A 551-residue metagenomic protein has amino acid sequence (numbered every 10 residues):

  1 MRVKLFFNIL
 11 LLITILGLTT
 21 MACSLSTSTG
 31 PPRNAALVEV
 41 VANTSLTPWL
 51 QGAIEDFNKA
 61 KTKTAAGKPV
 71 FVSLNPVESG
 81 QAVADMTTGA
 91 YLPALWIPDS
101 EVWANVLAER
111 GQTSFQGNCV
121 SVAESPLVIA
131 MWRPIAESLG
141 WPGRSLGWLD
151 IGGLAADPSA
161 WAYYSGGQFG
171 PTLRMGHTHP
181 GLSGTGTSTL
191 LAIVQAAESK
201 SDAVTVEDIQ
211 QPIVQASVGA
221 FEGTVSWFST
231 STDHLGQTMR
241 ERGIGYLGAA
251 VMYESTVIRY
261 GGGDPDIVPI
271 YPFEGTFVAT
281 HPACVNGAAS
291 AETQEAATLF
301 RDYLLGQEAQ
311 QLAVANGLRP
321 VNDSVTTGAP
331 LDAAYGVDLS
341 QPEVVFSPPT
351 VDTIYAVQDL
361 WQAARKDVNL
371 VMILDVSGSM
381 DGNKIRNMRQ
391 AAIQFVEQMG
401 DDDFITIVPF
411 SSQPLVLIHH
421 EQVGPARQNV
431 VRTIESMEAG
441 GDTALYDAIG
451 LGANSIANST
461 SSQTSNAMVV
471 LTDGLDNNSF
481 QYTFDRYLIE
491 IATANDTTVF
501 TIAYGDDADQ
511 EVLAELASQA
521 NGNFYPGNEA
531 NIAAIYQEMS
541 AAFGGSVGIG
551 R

Functional and structural regions predicted by a protein language model:
T19-A22: C-terminal motif of bacterial Sec signal peptides marking the signal peptidase cleavage site
L25, T29-P31, V321-V371, G378-R386 (+5 more regions): Acidic, polar low-complexity linker/tail segments
G30-T172, H179-L182: N-terminal segment of the mature folded domain
G117-I129, I213-S229, G263-A289, Q294: Periplasmic-binding protein-like
L191-Y271: Ligand-binding pocket segment of bilobal, Venus flytrap-like solute-binding proteins
Y303-S324: Periplasmic-binding protein-like
R365-Q422, E438, L445-G452, T464-T472 (+2 more regions): Von Willebrand factor
T472-Q519, Y525-A530, A534-S540: VWA/integrin I-like adhesion module and closely mimicked acidic/polar interface patches used
